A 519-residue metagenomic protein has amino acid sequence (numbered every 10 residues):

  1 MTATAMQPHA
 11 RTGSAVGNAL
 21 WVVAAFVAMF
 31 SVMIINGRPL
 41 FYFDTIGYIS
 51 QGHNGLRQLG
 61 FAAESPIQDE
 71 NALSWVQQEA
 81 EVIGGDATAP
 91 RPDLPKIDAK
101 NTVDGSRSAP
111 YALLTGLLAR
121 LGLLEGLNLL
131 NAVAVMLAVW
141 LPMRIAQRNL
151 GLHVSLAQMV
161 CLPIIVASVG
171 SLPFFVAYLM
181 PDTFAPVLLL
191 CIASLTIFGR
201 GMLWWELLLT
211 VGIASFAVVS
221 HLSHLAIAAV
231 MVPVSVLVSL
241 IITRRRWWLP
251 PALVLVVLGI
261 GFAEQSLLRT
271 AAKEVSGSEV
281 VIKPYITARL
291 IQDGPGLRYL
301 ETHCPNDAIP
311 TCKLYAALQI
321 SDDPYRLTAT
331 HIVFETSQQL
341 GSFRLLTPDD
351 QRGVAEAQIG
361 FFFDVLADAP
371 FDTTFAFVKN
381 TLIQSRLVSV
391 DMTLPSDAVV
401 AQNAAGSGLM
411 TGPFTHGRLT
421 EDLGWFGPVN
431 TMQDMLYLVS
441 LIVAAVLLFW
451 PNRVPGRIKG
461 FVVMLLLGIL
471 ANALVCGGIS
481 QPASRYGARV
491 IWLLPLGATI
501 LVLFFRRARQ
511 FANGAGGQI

Functional and structural regions predicted by a protein language model:
S14-G47, Q51-G60, V166-S168, V256-R269 (+1 more regions): Transmembrane signal-anchor helices characteristic of membrane glycosylation enzymes that use polyprenol
F43, P173-F184: Short acidic/glycine- and proline-prone juxtamembrane loop motifs at membrane-interface regions of multi-pass membrane
S50-G52, S65-E125: Short hydrophobic/aromatic helix or loop-helix immediately within or flanking a transmembrane segment in polytopic
A63-P92, E274-G408: Membrane-proximal stem/loop segments at transmembrane-domain junctions that anchor or position
G122-V133, P348, F375-L465: Membrane-interface anchor segments at the N-terminal boundary of transmembrane helices in multi-pass membrane enzymes
E125-L152, I164, V187, C191 (+1 more regions): Transmembrane-helix motifs of polytopic, lipid-linked glycan transferases
I192-L207: Membrane-interface transmembrane helices that cradle and orient dolichyl/undecaprenyl
L207-H221, V254-G261: Membrane-interface alpha helices of multi-pass inner-membrane proteins
